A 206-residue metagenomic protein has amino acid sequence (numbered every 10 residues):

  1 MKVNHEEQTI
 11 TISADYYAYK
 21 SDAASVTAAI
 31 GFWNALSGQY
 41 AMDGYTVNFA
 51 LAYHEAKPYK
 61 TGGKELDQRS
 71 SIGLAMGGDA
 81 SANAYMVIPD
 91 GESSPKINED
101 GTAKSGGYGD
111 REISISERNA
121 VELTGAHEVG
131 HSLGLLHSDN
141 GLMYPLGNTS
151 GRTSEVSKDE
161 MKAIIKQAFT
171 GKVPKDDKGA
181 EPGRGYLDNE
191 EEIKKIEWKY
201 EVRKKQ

Functional and structural regions predicted by a protein language model:
K2-A28: Fold-level signature of zinc-dependent metallopeptidase catalytic domains
T11, A28, N48, A80 (+3 more regions): Alpha-helical structural elements
D15-Y17, I88-D90, P145-N148: Active-site-proximal beta-strand/loop segments in catalytic clefts of secreted hydrolases
D22-D139: Metzincin-family zinc-dependent endopeptidase catalytic domain
G101, S105-A120, L136-Q206: Metalloprotease/metallohydrolase-associated module, dominated by Zn2+-dependent proteases
